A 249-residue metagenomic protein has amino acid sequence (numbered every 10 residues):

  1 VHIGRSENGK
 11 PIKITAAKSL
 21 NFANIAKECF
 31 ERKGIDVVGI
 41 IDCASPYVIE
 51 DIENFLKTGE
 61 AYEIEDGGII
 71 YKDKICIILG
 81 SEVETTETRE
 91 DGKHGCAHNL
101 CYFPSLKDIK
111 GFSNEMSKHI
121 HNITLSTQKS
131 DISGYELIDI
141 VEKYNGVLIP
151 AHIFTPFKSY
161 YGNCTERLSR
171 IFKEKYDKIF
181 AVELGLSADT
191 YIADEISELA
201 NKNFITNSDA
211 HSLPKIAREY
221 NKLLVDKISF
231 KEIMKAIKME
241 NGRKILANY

Functional and structural regions predicted by a protein language model:
V1-R5, C43, T206-H211: Histidine-centered catalytic micro-motifs
H2-S19: Acidic/histidine-rich helix-loop elements that form or flank divalent-metal/phosphate-binding sites at the catalytic
E7, Y47-F180: Extended substrate/RNA-proximal surfaces in nucleic-acid metabolism proteins
A26-V48, V147-I149: Divalent metal-dependent hydrolysis catalytic cores, especially in the metallo-beta-lactamase
R89, K110-F112, P214-R218, E232-K238: Short, charged, surface-exposed secondary-structure boundary motifs
V182-Y191: Acidic/histidine-rich catalytic cores of soluble enzymes
K202-R218: Short acidic/histidine-rich active-site segments
V225-Y249: Flexible inter-domain linker/hinge segments
